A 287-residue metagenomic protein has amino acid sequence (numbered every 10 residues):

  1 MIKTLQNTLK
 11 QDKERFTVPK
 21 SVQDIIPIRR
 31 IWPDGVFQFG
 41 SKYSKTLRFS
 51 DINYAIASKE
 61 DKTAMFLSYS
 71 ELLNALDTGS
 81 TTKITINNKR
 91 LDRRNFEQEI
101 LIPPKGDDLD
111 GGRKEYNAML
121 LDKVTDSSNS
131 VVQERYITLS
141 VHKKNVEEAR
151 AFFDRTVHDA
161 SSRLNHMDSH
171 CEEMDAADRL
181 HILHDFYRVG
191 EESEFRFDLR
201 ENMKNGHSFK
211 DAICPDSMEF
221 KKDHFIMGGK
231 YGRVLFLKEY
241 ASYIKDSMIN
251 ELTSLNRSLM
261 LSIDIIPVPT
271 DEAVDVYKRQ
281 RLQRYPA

Functional and structural regions predicted by a protein language model:
M1-A287: Extended, folded cores of ATP/NTP-driven motor/assembly subunits in large transport and secretion machines
